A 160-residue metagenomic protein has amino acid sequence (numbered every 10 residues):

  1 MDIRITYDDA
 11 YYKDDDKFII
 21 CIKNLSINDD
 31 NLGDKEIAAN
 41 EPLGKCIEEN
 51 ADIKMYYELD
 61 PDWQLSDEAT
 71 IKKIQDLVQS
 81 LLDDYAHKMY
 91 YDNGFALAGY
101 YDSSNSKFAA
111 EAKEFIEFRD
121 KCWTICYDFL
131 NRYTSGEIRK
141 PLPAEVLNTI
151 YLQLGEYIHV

Functional and structural regions predicted by a protein language model:
D2-V160: A preference for well-ordered globular domain cores that mediate specific macromolecular interactions or catalysis
